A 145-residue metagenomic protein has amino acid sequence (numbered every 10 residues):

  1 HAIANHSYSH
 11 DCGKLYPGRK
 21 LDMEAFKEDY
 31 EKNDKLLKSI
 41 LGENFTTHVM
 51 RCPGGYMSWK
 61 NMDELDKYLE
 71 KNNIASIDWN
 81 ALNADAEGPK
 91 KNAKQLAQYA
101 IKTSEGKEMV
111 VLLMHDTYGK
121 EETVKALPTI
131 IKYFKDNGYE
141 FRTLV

Functional and structural regions predicted by a protein language model:
H1, N5-Y8: Substrate-binding/active-site groove segments that recognize and process beta-1,4-linked N-acetyl-hexosamine
H10-L113, T117-K135, Y139-E140, V145: Catalytic domains of cell-wall/extracellular-matrix polysaccharide-remodeling enzymes, centered on de-N-acetylation
